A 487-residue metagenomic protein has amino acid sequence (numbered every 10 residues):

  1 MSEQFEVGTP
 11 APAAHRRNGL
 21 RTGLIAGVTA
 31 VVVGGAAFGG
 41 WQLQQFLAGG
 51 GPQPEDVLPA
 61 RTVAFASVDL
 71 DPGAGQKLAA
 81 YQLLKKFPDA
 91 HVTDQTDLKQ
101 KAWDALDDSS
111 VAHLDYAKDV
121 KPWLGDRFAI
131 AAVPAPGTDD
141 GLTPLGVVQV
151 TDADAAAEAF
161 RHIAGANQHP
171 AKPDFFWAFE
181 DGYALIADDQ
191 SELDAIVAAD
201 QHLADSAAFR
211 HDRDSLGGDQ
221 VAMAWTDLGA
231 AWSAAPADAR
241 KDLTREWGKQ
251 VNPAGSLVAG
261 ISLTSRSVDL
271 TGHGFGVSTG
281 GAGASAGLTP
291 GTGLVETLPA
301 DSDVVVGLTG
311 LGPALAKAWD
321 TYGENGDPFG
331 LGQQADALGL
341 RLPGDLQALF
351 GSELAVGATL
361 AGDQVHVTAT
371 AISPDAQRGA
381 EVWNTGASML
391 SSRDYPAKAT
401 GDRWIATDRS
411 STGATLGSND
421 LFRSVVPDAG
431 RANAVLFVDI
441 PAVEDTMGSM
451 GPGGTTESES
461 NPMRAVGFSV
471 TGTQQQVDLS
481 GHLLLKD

Functional and structural regions predicted by a protein language model:
M1-G8: N-terminal acidic, proline/glycine-rich, low-complexity intrinsically disordered segments
E3, A13-T143, V148-V150, R161-G165 (+6 more regions): Structural boundary/hinge residues at secondary-structure and domain interfaces
E3, F65-A66, D108-G218, Q347-G430: Single conserved position on a long alpha-helix in the C-terminal lobe of the eukaryotic protein kinase
D71, T151, D189-Q190, L311 (+3 more regions): An acidic- and aromatic-residue-enriched active-site/binding cleft used to recognize and process polar
I261-L263: Hydrophobic alpha-helical signal/anchor motif
S265, G276-S278, L483-D487: Beta-strand elements of well-folded, non-transmembrane domains
G274, L308-G310, A371, T407-S410 (+2 more regions): Active-site proximal loops enriched in glycine and acidic residues that flank catalytic Cys/His/Asp and coordinate
S410-D487: Long, C-terminal catalytic modules of enzymes
